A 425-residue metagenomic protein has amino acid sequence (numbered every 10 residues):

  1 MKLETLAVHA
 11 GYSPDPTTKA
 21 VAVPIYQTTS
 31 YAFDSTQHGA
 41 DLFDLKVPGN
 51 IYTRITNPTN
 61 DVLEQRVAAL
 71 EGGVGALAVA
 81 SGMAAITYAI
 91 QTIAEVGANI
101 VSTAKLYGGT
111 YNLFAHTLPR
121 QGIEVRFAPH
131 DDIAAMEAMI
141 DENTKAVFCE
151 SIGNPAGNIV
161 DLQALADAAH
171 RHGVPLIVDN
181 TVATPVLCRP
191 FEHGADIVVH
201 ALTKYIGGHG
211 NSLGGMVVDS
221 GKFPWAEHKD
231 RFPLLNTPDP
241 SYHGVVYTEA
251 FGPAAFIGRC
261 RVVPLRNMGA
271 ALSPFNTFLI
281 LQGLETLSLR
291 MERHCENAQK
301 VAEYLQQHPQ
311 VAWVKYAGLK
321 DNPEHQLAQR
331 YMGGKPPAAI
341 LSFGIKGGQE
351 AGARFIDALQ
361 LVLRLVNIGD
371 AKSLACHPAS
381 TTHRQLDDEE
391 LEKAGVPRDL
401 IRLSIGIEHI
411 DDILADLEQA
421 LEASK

Functional and structural regions predicted by a protein language model:
M1, G97, A115, E142 (+4 more regions): PLP-dependent enzyme catalytic core of the Aspartate aminotransferase-like
M1-N50: N-terminal glycine-rich, Lys/His-bearing helix-loop that initiates the first secondary-structure elements of many
A7-P16, A76-Q307: Conserved PLP-enzyme active-site core in the AAT-like
S30, S35-T87, G109-T117: Conserved N-terminal alpha-helix of the aminotransferase class I/II PLP-enzyme fold
G72, N143, Q310-W313, L361 (+1 more regions): Glycine-centered tight turns that cap/initiate beta-strands
M268-A271, F275-T277, Q282, T286 (+5 more regions): Conserved small-domain helix->loop->beta segment predominantly found in fold-type I
